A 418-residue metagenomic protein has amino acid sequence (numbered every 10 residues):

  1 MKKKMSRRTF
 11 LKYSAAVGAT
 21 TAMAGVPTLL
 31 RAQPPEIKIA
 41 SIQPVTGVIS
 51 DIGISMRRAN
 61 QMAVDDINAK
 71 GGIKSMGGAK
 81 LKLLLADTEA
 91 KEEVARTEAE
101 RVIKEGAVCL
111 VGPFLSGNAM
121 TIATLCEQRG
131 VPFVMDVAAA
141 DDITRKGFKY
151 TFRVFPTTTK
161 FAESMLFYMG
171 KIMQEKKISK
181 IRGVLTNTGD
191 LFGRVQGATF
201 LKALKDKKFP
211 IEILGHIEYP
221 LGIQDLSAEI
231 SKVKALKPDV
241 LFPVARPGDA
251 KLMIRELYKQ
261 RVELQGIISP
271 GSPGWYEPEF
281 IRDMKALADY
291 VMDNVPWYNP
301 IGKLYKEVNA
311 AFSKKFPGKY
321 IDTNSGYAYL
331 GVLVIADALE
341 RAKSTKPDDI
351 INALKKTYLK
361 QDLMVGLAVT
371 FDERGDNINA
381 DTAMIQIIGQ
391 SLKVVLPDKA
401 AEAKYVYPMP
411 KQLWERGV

Functional and structural regions predicted by a protein language model:
M1-G18: N-terminal secretory signal peptides and thylakoid transit peptides that target proteins across membranes
L29-S41, K74-K80, M173-I181: Immediate post-signal peptide segment of exported/extracytoplasmic ligand-binding proteins
A40-Q61, A86-E92, F114-G117, T186-V195 (+2 more regions): Extracytoplasmic "Venus flytrap"
D51-R58, I73-R145, V154, E218-L226 (+1 more regions): Beta-alpha junction/loop-to-helix N-cap segments that form part of ligand/metal-binding clefts
I52-S75, A198-A203: Short, polar/charged alpha-helical segment
E93, A107-G215, Q265-M292: Extracytoplasmic ligand/sensor domains, especially the bilobed periplasmic-binding protein
L257-Y329, E340, V395-G417: Extracellular/periplasmic periplasmic-binding protein-like sensory domains
K314-D322, A336-L396: Segments of small-molecule ligand-sensing domains
